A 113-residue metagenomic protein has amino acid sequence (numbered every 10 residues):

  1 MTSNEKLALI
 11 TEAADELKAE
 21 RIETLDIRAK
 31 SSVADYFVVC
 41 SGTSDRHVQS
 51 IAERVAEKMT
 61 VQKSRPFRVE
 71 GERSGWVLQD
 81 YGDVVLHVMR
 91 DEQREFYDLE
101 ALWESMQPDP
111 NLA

Functional and structural regions predicted by a protein language model:
M1-V33, T43-Q79, V84, D91-E95 (+1 more regions): Polybasic/polar functional segments that serve as interface/processing modules
